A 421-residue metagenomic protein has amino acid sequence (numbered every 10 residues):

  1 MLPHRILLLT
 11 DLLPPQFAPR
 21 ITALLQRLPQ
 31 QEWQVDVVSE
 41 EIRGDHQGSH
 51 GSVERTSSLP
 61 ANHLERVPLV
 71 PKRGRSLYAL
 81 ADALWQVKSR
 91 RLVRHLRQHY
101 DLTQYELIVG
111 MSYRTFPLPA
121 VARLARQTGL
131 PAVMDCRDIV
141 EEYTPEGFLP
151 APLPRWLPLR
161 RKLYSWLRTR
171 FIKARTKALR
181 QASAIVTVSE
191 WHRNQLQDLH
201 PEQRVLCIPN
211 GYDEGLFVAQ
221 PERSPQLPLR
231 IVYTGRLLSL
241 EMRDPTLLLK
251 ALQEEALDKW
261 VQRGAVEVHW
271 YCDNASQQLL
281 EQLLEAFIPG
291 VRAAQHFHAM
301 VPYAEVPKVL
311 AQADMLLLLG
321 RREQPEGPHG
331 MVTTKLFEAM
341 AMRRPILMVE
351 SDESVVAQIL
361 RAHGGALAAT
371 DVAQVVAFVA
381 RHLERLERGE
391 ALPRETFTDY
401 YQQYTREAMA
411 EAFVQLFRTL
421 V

Functional and structural regions predicted by a protein language model:
M1-E65, A184, V205, E255: N-terminal subdomain of nucleotide-sugar transferases
P71-L80, T103, L130-I172: Acceptor-binding helix/loop patch of EC 2.4 sugar-transfer enzymes, predominantly nucleotide-sugar-dependent
R94, F116-L118, R123-Q127, E142 (+1 more regions): Membrane-proximal helix-turn-helix segments that form the acceptor-binding/catalytic region of lipid-linked
S183, L310-H329: Acidic donor-binding loop of glycosyltransferase active sites
W191, G211: Carbohydrate-associated surface elements
Y212-L227: Acidic anion/phosphate-binding donor-loop and adjacent secondary structure in glycosyltransferase catalytic cores
R223-M242, L249-L252, M409: Conserved donor-binding/catalytic core segment of Leloir-type glycosyltransferases
R263-A265, W270-C272, Q278-K308: Nucleotide-activated donor-binding/catalytic signature segment of Leloir-type glycosyltransferases, i.e., the conserved
